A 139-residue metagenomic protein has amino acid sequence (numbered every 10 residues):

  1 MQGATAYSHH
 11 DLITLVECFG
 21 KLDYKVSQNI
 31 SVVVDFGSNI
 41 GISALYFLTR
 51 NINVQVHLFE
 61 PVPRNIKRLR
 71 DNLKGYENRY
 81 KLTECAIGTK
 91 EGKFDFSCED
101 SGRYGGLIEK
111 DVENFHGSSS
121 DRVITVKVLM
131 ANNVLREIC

Functional and structural regions predicted by a protein language model:
M1-C139: Phosphate/nucleotide-binding beta-alpha loop and adjacent structural elements of enzyme active sites
